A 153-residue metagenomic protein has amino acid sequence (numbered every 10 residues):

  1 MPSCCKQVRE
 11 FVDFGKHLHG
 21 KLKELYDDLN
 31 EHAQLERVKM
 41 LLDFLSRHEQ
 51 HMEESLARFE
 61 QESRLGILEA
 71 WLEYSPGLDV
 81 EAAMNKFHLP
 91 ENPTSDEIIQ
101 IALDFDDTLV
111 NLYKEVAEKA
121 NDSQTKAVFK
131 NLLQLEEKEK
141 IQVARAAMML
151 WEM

Functional and structural regions predicted by a protein language model:
M1-M153: Non-heme di-metal
